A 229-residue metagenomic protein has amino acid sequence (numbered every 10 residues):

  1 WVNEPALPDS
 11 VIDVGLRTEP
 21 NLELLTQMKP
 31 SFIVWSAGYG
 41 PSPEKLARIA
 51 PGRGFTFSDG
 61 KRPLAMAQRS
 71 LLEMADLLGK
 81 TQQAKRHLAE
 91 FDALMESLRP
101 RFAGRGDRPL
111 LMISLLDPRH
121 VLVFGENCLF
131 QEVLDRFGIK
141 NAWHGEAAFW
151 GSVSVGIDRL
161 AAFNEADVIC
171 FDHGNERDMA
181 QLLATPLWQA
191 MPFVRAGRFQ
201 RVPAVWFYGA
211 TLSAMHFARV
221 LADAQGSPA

Functional and structural regions predicted by a protein language model:
W1-M28, F32, G38: A short, structured surface patch at a secondary-structure boundary
V14-L22, A147-I157: Short helix-initiation/N-cap motifs at beta->coil->alpha
T26-W35, L160, E165-I169: Proline-aspartate-enriched helix->loop->beta-strand connector
S42-K45, I49-L116, F207, T211-A229: Extracytoplasmic substrate-binding proteins
R48-A50, F137, V194-R195: Short, structured coil segments at secondary-structure junctions
A65, R69, F163-A229: Structured C-terminal subdomain patch of bacterial secreted/periplasmic proteins
V123-S152: Alpha-helical, coiled-coil/dimerization segments enriched in small aliphatic residues
D135, V153-N164: Small-molecule-sensing regulatory modules
